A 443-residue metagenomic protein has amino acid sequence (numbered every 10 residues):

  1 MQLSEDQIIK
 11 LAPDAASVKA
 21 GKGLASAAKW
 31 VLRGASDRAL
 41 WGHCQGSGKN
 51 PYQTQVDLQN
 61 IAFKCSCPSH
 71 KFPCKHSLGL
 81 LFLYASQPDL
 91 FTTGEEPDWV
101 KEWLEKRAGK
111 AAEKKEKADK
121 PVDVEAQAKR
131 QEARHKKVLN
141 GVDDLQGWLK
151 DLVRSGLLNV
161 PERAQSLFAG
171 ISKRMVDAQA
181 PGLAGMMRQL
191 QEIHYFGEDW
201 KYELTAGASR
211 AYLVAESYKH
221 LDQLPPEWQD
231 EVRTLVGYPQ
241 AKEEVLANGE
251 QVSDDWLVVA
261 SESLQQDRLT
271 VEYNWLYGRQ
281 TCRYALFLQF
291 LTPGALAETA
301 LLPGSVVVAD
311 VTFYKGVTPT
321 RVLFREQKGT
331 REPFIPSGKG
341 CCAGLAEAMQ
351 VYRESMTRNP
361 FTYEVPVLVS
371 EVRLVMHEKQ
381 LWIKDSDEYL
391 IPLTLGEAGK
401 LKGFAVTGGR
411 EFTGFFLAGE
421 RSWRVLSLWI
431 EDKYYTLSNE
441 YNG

Functional and structural regions predicted by a protein language model:
M1-G443: Long, low-complexity, compositionally biased intrinsically disordered regions
